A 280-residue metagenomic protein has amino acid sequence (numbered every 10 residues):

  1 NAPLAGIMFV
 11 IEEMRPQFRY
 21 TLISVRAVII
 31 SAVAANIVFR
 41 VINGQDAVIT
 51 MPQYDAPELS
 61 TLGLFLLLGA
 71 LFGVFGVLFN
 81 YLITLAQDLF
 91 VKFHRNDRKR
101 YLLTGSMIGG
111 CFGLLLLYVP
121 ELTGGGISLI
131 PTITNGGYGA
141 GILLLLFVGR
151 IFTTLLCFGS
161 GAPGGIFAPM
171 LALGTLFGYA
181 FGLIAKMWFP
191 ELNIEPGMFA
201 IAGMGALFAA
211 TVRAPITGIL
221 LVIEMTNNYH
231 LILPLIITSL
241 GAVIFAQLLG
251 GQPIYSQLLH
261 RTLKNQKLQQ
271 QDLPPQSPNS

Functional and structural regions predicted by a protein language model:
A2-S280: Alpha-helical transmembrane segments and immediately membrane-proximal extracytoplasmic
